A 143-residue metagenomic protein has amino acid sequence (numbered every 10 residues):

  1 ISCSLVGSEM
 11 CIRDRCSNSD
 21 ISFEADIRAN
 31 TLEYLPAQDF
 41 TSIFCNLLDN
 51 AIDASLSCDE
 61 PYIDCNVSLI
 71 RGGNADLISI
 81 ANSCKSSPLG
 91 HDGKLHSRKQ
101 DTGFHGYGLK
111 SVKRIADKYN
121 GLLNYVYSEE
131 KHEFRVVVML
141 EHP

Functional and structural regions predicted by a protein language model:
I1-G7: Single conserved hydrophobic/aromatic residue that forms the stacking wall/gate of nucleotide- or nucleobase-binding
V6, G108-V112: Short alpha-helical Gxxx[C/S/T] motif in the catalytic ATP-binding
S8-S19: Short beta-to-alpha transition helix within the HATPase_c
F23-I43: Conserved short strand/loop->alpha-helix "switch" segment adjacent to the catalytic nucleotide/phosphoryl-transfer site
A37-P61, R114, K118: Conserved ATP-binding N-box helix of the HATPase_c
C58, Y62-N74: Short beta-strand/loop element within the Bergerat-fold HATPase_c
N74-G106, E141-P143: Glycine-rich/acidic phosphate-handling loop/turn and adjacent ATP-lid/helix of nucleotide-binding kinase/ATPase domains
D117-E130: Glycine-rich ATP-binding loops of the HATPase_c
